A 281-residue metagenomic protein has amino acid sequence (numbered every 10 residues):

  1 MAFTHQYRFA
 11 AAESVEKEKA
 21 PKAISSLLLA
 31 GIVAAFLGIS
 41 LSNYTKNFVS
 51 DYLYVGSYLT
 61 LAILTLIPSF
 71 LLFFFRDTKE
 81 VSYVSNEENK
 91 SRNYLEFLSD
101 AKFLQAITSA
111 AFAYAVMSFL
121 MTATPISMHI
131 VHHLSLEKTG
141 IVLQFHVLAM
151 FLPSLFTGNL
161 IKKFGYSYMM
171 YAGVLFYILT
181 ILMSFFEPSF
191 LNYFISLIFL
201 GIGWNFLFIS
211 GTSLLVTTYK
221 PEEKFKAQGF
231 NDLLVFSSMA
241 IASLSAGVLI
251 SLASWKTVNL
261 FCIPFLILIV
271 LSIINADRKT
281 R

Functional and structural regions predicted by a protein language model:
M1-L29: Cytoplasmic helix-loop-helix junction between adjacent transmembrane helices in 12-TM secondary transporters
K17, S26-F73: Helix-loop-helix hairpin linking two adjacent transmembrane segments in secondary transporters
A62-Y83, S272-D277: C-terminal membrane-cytosol helix-exit motif in multi-pass small-molecule transporters
D77-I107: Juxtamembrane intracellular "pre-TM" segments in multi-pass secondary transporters
S99-L120, I198: Pair of pore-lining "gating" transmembrane helices in MFS-fold secondary transporters
T122-K138, V142: Short amphipathic helix-loop junctions that connect adjacent transmembrane helices in Major Facilitator Superfamily/SLC
P153-Y166, I250: Helix-to-loop junctions at the C-terminal end of transmembrane segments in multipass secondary transporters
Y168-L182, I263: Structural signature of the two symmetry-related core transmembrane helices
